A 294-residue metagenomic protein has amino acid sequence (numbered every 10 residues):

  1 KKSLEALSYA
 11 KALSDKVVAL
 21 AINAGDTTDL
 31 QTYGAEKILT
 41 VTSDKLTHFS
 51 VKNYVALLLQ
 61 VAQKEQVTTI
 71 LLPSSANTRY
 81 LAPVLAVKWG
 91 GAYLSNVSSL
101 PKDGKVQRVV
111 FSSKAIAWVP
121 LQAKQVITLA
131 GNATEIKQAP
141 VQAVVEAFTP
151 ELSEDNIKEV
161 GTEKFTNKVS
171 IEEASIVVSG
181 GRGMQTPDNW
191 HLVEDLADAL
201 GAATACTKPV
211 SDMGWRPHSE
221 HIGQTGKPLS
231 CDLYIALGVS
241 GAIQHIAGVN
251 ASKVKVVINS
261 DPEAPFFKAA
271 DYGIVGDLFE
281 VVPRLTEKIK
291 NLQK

Functional and structural regions predicted by a protein language model:
K1-K294: N-terminal glycine-rich FAD/FM-binding segment characteristic of electron-transfer flavoproteins
